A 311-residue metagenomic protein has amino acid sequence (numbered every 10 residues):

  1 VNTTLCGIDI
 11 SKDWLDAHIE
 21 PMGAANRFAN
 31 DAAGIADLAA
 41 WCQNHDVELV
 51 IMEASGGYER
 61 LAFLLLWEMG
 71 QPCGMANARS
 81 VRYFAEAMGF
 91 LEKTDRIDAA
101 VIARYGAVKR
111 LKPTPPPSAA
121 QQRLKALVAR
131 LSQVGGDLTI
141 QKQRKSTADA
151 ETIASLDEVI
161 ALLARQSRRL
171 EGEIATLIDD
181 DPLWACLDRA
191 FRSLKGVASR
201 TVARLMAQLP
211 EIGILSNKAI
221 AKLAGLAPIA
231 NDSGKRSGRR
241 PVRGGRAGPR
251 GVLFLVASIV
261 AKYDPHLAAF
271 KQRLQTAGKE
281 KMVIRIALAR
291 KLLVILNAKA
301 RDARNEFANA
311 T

Functional and structural regions predicted by a protein language model:
N2-E20, I102, R204: Gly/Thr-rich phosphate-binding beta-strand-loop-beta motif of the actin/hexokinase/Hsp70
E20-L49: Nucleic-acid-processing active sites and adjacent nucleic-acid-binding tracks, predominantly divalent metal-dependent
V47-Y58: Short glycine-rich phosphate-binding loop at a beta-alpha junction
W67, G74-S193: Long, charge-rich intrinsically disordered scaffolds of nucleic-acid metabolism proteins
K112-A126, T152, S237-P241, A268-I286: Short, solvent-exposed helix-loop connector elements
S199, R204-A277, K281, A310: Phosphate-backbone recognition surface of nucleic-acid-processing proteins
T276-T311: Basic, amphipathic alpha-helical segments enriched in Lys/Arg and hydrophobic/aromatic residues
